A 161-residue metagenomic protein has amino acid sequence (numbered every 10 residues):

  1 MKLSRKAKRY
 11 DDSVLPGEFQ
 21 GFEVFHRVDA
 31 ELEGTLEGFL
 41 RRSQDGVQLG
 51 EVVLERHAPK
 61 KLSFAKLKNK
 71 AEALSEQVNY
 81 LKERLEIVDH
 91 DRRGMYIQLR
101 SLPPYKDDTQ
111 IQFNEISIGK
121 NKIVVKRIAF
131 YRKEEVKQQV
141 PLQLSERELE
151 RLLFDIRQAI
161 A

Functional and structural regions predicted by a protein language model:
M1-V78: Charge-rich, low-complexity N-terminal segments
Y10, G17, A71, P103-K106 (+2 more regions): Residue-level detector of solvent-exposed, low-hydrophobicity positions
D11-D12, D29, D45, D89-D91 (+2 more regions): Acidic-enriched, low-complexity/disordered segments with a strong bias for Aspartate over Glutamate
A30, S101-K106, R127-R132: Short acidic, glycine-rich loop/turn motifs
T35-L40, I111-V125, L152-L153: Short, structured motif recognition centered on aromatic/hydrophobic residues
Q48-E115: The feature represents the first ordered module of a protein
D108, S117, V140-L144: Short, well-structured alpha-helical patches and their helix-loop capping segments that border functional surfaces
K122-A161: Mixed-charge, glycine-accented linear interaction segment located at domain edges/termini
